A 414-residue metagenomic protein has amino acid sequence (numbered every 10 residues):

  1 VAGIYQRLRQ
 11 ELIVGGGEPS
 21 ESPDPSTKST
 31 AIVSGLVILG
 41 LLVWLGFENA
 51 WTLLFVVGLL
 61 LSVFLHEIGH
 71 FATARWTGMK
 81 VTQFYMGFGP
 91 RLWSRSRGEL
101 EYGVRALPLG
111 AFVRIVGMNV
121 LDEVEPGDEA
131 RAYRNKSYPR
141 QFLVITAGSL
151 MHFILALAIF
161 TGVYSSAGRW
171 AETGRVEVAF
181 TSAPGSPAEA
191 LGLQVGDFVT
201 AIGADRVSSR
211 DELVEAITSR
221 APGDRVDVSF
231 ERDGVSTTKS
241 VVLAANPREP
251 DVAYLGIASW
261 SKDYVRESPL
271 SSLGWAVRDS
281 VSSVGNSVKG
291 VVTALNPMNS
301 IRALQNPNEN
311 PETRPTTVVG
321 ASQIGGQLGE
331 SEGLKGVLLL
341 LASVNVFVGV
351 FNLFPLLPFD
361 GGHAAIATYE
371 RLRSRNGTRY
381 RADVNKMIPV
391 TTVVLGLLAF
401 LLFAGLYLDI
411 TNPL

Functional and structural regions predicted by a protein language model:
A2-E18, A50-G127, F351-R375: Small-residue-rich helix-interface/hinge motifs
Y5-T30, R131-A132, K136, N246-V348 (+2 more regions): Functional transmembrane alpha-helices
K28-L45, L402: Hydrophobic core of alpha-helical transmembrane segments in multi-pass integral membrane proteins
G40, M387-D409: Final/C-terminal transmembrane alpha-helix of multipass membrane proteins
G46-V56, I159-R175, I410-P413: Aromatic-capped interface at the extracytoplasmic side of an N-terminal signal-anchor transmembrane helix
W76, L109-E177, P389-V393: Internal alpha-helical transmembrane segments
A179, A188-D211, S280: Conserved PDZ fold ligand-binding element
Q194, T200-A201, V214-A258: PDZ-domain C-terminal substructure recognizer with occasional recognition of PDZ-binding tails
